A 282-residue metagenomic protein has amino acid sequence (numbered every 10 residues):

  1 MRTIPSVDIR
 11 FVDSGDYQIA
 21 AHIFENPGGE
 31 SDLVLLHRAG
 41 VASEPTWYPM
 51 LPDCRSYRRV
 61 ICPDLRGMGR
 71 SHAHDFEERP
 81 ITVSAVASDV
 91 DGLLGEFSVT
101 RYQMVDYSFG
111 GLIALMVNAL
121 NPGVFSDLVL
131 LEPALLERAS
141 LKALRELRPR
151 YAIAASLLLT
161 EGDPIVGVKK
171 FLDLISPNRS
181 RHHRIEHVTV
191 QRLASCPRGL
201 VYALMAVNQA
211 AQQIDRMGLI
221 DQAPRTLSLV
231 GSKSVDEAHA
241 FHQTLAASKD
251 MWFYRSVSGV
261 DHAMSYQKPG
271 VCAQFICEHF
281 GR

Functional and structural regions predicted by a protein language model:
M1-Q18: N-terminal cap/lid segment of alpha/beta-hydrolase-fold proteins
D13-F76: Conserved HGGG/HGGXW glycine-rich cap/lid loop of the alpha/beta-hydrolase fold
L35-A39, S108, G231: Glycine-rich His-Gly loop
P52, I61-V105, F109, Q274: Active-site loop/oxyanion-hole signature of alpha/beta-hydrolase fold enzymes
T100-L141: Conserved hydrolase catalytic core segment
E161-V201: Conserved alpha/beta-hydrolase catalytic His-Asp/Glu region
R192-A246, F253-S256: Conserved serine/cysteine hydrolase catalytic core
V257-P269: Catalytic histidine-centered segment of alpha/beta-hydrolase-like enzymes
